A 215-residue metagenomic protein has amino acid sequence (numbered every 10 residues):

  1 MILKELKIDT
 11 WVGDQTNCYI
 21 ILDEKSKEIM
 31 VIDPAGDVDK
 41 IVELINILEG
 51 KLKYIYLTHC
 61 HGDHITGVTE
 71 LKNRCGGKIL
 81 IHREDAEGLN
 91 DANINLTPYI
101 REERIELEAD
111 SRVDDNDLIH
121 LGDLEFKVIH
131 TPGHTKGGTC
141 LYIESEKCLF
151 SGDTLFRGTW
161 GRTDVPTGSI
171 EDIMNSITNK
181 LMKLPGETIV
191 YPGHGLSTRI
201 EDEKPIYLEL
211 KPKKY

Functional and structural regions predicted by a protein language model:
M1-L48, C140-G152: Conserved beta-strand hairpin/beta-sheet module of binuclear metal-dependent hydrolase folds, prominently
I2-K4, K51, K78, S111 (+2 more regions): Conserved beta-strand segments of alpha/beta enzyme cores
K7, L22, D114, H120 (+2 more regions): Residue-level detector of conserved, well-ordered beta-strand and adjacent loop positions that form binding/recognition
Y19, S111, N116-D117, T139 (+1 more regions): Residue-level detector of beta-strand structural context in well-folded domains
S26, G36, G62, D85 (+4 more regions): Short, glycine/acidic-enriched loop or turn micro-motifs at the edges of active sites
V31-I32, K53-C60, I79-H82, H130-G133 (+2 more regions): Active-site neighborhood of phospho(di)ester-bond hydrolases with catalytic His/Asp-centered motifs
G36-H120, P205-E209: Active-site HxH/HxHxD metal-binding segment of metal-dependent hydrolases
N95-L96, E125-Y215: Metallo-beta-lactamase
